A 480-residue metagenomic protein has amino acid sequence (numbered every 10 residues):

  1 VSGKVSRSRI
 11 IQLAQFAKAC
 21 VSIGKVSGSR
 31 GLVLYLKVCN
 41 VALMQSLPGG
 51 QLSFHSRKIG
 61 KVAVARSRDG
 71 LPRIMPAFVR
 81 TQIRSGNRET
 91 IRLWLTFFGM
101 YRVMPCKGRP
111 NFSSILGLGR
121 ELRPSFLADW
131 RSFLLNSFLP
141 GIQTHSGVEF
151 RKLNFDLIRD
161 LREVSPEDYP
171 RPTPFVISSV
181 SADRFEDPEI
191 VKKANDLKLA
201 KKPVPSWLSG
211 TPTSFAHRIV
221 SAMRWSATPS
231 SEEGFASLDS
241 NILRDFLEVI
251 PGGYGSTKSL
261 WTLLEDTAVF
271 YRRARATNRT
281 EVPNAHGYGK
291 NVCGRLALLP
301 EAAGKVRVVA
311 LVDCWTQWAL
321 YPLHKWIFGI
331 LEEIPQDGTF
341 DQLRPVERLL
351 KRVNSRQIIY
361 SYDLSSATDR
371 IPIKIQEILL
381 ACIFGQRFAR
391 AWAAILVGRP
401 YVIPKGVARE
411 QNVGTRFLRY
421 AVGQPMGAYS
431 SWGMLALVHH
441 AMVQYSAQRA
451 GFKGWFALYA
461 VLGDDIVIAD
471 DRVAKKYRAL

Functional and structural regions predicted by a protein language model:
V1-L298, A302: Non-catalytic, polymerase-adjacent accessory regions of viral genome-replication enzymes
C20, W94-F97, I115-L118, G141 (+5 more regions): Short, Φ-rich (hydrophobic/aromatic) sequence segments
I250, G255-A276, Y321, V422-Y445: Surface-exposed, low-hydrophobicity interaction/linker segments
K258, A276-R279, I330-T339, R387-R390: Short secondary-structure capping/junction motifs at helix and strand boundaries
E281-G304, L349, A391-R416: Reverse-transcriptase-like RNA-dependent polymerase core
N291-R295, R344-P345, A450-G454: Short amphipathic beta-strand starts and helix->beta connectors
V306, A310-Y362, S366, Q444: Active-site-proximal segment of RNA-dependent polymerases
V353-L462, I466-L480: Conserved polymerase palm-domain catalytic core
